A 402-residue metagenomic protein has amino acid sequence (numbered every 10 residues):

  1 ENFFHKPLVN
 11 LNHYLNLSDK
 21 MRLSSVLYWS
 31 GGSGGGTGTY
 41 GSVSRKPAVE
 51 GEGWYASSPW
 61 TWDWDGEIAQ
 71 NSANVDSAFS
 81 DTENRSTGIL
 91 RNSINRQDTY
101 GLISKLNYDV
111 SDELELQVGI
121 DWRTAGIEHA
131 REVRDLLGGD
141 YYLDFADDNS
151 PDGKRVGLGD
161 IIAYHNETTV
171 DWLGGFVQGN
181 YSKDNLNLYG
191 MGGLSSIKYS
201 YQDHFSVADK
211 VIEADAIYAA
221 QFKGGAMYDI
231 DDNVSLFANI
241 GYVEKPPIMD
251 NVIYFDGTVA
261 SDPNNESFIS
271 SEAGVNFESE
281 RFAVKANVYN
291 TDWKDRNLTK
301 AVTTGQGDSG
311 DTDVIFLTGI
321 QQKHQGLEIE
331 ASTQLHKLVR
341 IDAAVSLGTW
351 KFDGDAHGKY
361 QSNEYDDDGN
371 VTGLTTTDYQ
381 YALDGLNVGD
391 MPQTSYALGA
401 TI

Functional and structural regions predicted by a protein language model:
E1, K6, T82-R91, V156-A163 (+7 more regions): Extracytoplasmic loops and strand-loop junctions of Gram-negative outer membrane beta-barrel proteins
N2-G38, S86-Q117, E128-H129, D160-N187 (+9 more regions): Outer-membrane beta-barrel transmembrane strands
F4-H5, S30-G36, Q97, R123-H129 (+8 more regions): Structural signature of outer-membrane beta-barrel domains
K6-N10, R22, T37-S42, P47-S104 (+4 more regions): Surface-exposed extracellular loop regions of Gram-negative outer-membrane beta-barrel proteins
K20-Y28, D229, S235-G241, N264-L327 (+3 more regions): Membrane-embedded beta-barrel scaffold of Gram-negative outer-membrane proteins
S44-D81, A130-I161, D256-D262, T299-F316 (+1 more regions): Surface-exposed loop/turn segments flanking beta-strands in extracellular/periplasmic regions
I89, E115-D231, I248, I253 (+3 more regions): Signature of Gram-negative outer-membrane beta-barrel scaffolds
D112, S182, N290-D292, F316-I402: Gram-negative outer-membrane beta-barrel transporters
